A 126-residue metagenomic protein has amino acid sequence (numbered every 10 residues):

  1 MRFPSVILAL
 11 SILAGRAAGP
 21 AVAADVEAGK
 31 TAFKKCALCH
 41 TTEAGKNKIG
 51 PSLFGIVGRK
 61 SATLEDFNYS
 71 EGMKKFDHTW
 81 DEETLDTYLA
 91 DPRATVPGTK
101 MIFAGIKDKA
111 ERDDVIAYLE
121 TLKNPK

Functional and structural regions predicted by a protein language model:
M1-L8, G19: Bacterial N-terminal signal peptides that target proteins for export
S5-V6, G50, D108-D113: Short glycine/proline-enriched turn or capping motifs at secondary-structure junctions
G15-F33: Electrostatic cytochrome c docking/interface patches
V26-K30, T41-E82, K100-F103: Gly/Gly-Pro-rich "capping" loops immediately C-terminal to redox-active cysteine motifs in periplasmic/lumenal
K34-T42, V115: The canonical Cys-X-X-Cys-His
T79-K126: C-terminal capping alpha-helices of c-type cytochrome domains
